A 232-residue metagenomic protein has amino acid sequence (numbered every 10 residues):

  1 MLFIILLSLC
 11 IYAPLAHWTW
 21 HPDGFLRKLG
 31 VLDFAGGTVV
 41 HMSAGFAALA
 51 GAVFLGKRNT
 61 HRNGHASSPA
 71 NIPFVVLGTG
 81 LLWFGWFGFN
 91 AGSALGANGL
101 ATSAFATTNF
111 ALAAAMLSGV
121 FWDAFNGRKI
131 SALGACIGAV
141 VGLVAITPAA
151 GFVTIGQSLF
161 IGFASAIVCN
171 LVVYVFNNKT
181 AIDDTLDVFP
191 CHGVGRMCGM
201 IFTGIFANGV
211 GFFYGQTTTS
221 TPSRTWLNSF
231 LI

Functional and structural regions predicted by a protein language model:
M1-I232: Glycine- and aromatic-enriched membrane alpha-helices
